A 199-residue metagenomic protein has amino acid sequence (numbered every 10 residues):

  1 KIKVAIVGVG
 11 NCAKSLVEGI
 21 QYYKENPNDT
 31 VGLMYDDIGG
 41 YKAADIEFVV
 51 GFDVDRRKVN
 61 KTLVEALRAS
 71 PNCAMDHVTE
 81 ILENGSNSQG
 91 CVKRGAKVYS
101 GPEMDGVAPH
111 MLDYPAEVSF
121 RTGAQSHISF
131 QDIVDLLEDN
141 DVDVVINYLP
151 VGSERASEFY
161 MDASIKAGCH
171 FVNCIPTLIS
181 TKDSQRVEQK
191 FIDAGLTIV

Functional and structural regions predicted by a protein language model:
K1-Y160: N-terminal glycine-/serine-/threonine-rich beta1-alpha1-beta2 phosphate-ribose binding loop of Rossmann-like
K3, T197-V199: A short glycine/serine-rich beta->alpha loop
D143, H170, T197: Residue-level detector of anion-binding/catalytic polar loops
P150-K166, C174-T197: Rossmann-fold NAD(P)-binding glycine/threonine-rich loop
